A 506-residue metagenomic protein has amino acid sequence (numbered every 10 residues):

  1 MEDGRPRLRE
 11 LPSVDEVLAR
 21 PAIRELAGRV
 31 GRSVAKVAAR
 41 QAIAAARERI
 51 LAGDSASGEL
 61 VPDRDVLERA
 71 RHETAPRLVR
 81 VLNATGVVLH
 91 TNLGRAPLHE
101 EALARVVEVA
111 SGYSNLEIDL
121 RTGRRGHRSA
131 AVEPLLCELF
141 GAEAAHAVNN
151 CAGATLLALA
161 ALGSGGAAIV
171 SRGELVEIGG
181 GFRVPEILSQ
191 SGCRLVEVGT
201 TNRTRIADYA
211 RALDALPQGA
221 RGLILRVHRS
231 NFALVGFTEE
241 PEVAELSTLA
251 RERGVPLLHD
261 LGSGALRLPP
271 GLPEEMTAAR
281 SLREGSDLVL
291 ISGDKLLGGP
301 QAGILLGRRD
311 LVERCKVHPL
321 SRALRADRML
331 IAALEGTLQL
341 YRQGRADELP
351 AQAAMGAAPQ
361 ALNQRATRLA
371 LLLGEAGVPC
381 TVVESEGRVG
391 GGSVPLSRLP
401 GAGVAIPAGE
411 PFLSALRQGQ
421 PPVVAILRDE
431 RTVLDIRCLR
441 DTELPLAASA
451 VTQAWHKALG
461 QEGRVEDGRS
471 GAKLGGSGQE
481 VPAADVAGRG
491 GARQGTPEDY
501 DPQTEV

Functional and structural regions predicted by a protein language model:
M1-E73: Long amphipathic alpha-helical segments
A39-R40, A44-A45, A84-T85, R95-R121: Glycine-rich phosphate-binding segment of PLP-dependent enzymes
G53-L98, R105: Long amphipathic N-terminal alpha/beta scaffold segment
S55-S57, H456-Q503: Intrinsically disordered, low-complexity terminal tails and inter-domain linkers enriched for S/T/G/P/D/E
G123-L340, A450, E505: Conserved PLP-enzyme active-site core in the AAT-like
L330-I331, E335-G390: Conserved PLP-dependent catalytic core of the aminotransferase class-I/II
N363-T442, L446: Conserved C-terminal alpha-helix-loop-beta "cap" of PLP-dependent enzymes that closes/shapes the active-site mouth
R428-A458, D499-V506: Generic C-terminus detector
